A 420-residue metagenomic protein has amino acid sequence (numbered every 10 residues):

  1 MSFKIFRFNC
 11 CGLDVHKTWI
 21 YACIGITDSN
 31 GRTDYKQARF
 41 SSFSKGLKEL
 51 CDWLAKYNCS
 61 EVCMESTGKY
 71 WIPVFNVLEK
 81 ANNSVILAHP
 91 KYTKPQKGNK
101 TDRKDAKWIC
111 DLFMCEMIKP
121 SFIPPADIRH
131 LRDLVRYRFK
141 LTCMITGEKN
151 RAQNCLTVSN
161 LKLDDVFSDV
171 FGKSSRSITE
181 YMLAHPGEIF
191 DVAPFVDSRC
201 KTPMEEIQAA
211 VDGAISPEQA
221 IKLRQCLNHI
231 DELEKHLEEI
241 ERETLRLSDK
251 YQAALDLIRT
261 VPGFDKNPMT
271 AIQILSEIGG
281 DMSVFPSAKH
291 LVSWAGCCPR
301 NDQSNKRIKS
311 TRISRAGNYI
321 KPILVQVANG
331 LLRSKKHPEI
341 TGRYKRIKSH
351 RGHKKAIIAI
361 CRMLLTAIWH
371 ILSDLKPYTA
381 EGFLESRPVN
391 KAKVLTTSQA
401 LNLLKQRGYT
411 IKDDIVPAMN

Functional and structural regions predicted by a protein language model:
M1-N420: A detector of single, family-specific signature residues that are central to catalytic or substrate-handling motifs
